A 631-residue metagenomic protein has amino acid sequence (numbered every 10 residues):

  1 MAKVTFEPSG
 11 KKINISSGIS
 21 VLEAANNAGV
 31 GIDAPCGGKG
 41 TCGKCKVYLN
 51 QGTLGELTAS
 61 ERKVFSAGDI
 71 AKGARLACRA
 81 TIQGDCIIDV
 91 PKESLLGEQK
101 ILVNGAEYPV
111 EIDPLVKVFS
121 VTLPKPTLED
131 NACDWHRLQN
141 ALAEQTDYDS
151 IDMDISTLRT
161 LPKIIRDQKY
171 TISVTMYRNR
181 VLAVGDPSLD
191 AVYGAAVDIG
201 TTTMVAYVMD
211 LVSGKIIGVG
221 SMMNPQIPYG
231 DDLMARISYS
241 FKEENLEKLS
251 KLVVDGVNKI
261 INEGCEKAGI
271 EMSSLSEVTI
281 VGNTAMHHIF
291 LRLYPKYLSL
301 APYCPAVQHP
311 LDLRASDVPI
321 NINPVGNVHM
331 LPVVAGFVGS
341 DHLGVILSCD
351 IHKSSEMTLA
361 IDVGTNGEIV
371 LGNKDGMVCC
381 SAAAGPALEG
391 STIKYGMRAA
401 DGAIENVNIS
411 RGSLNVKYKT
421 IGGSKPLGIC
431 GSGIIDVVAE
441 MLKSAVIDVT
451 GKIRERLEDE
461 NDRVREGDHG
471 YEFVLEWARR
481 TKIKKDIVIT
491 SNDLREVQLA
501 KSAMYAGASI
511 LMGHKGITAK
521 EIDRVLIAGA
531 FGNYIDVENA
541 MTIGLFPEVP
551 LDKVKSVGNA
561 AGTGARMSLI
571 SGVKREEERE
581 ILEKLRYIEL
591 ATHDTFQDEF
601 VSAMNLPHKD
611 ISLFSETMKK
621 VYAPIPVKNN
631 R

Functional and structural regions predicted by a protein language model:
A2, V64-A196, T201, S213 (+8 more regions): Nucleotide/phosphate-binding catalytic cleft detector across ATP-hydrolyzing and phosphate-transferring enzymes
G31-A59, A67-G84: Local cysteine-cluster metal-coordination motifs and their immediate loop/turn environment, predominantly Fe-S cluster
V197-T201, A206-V208, G214-M234, K296-P310 (+3 more regions): Glycine-rich phosphate-binding loop of actin/hexokinase-like ATP-binding domains
P225-E266, T392, A403-N408, E496 (+1 more regions): N-terminal phosphate-binding loop and adjacent alpha-helix
G282-Y297, V464-R465, I517, G529-E548 (+1 more regions): Short glycine/threonine-rich loop-to-helix capping motif typified by GTGT followed within a few residues by an Asp-Pro
I320-N321, V333-S348, Q498-Y505, V554-E589: Glycine-rich phosphate-binding/hydrolytic loop that grips phosphoryl groups
N373-D375, I517-I581: Catalytic phosphate/nucleotide-handling subdomain of diverse soluble enzymes
L442-H514: A contiguous, well-structured pocket-lining segment that forms one wall/lid of small-molecule binding clefts in soluble
